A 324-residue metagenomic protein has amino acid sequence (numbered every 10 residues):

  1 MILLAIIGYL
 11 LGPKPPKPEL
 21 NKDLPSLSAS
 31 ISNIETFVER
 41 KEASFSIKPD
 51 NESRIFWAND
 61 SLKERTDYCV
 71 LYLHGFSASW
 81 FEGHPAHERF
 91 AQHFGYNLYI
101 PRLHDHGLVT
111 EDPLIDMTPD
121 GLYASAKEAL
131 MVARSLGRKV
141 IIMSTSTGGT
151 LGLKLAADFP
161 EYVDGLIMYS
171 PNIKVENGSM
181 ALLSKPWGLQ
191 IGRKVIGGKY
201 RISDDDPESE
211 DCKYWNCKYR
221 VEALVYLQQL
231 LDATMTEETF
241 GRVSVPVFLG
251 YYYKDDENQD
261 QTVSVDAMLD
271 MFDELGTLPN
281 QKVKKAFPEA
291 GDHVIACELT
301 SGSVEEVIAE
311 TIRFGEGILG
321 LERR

Functional and structural regions predicted by a protein language model:
M1-G12: Hydrophobic membrane-insertion alpha-helices, especially the h-region of bacterial N-terminal signal peptides
K22-E52, P171-T239, F287, V294-V304: The alpha/beta-hydrolase serine catalytic core
K48-L103: Short, surface-exposed "cap/lid" segments of acyl-processing enzymes
W57-E64, D211-D292, S303-E316, E322: Serine-hydrolase catalytic core
R102-G107, N172: Short beta-to-alpha linker loops that shape the active-site pocket of alpha/beta-hydrolase fold enzymes
L108-L136: Catalytic nucleophile-loop/oxyanion-hole region of alpha/beta-hydrolase and closely related hydrolase-like folds
M143-G152: Gly/Ala-rich beta-loop-alpha elbow adjacent to hydrolase catalytic centers
